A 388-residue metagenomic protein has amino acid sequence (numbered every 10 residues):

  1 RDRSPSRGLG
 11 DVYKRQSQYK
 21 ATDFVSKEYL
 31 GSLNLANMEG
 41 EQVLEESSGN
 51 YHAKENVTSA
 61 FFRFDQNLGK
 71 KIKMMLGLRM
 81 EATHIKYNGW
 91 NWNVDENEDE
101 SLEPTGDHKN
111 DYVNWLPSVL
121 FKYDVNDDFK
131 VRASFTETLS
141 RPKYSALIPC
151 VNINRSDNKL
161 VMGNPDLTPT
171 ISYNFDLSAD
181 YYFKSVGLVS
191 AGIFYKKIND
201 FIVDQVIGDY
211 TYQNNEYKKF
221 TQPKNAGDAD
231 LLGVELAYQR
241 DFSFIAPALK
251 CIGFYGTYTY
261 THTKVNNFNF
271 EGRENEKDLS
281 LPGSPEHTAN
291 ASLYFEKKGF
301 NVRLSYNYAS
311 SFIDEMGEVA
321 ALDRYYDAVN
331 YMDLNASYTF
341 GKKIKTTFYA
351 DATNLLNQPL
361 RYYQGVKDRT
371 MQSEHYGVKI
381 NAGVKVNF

Functional and structural regions predicted by a protein language model:
R1-Y13: Single conserved hydrophobic/aromatic residue that forms the stacking wall/gate of nucleotide- or nucleobase-binding
E45, G49-N56, N110, L139-I198 (+3 more regions): Outer-membrane beta-barrel signature, preferentially recognizing the C-terminal barrel domain of Gram-negative
E55-D124, L249-C251, Y255-Y258: Surface-exposed extracellular loop regions of Gram-negative outer-membrane beta-barrel proteins
K70-I72, D128, V186, S243-I252 (+2 more regions): Short loop/turn motifs that connect adjacent beta-strands in outer-membrane beta-barrel proteins
M74-L78, V131-A133, V189-A191, V234 (+6 more regions): Transmembrane beta-strands of outer-membrane beta-barrel proteins
M80-K86, F135-R141, C150, I193-N199 (+6 more regions): Transmembrane beta-strands of outer-membrane beta-barrel pores
Y195-K197, N215-I313: Gram-negative outer-membrane beta-barrel transporters
I252, Y308-M316, S337-F388: C-terminal beta-signal and adjacent terminal beta-strands/loops of Gram-negative outer-membrane beta-barrel proteins
